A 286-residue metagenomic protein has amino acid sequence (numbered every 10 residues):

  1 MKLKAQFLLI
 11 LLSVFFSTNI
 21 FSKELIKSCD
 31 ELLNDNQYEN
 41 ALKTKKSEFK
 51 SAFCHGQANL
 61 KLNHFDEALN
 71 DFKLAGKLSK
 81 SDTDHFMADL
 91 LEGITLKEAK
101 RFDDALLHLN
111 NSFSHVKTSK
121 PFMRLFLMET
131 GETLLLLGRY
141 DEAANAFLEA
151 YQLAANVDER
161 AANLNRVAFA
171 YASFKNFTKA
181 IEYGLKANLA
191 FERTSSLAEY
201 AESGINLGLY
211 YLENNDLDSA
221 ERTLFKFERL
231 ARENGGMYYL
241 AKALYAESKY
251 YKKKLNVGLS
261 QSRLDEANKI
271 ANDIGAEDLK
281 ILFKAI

Functional and structural regions predicted by a protein language model:
L12, F16-D66, T83, M87: N-terminal leader/linker segments that initiate helical-solenoid repeat arrays
K50, M87-D89, L125, A162 (+3 more regions): Residue register of alpha-helical TPR repeats
L78-D82, V116-S119, L153-V157, E192-S196 (+2 more regions): Short coil/turn linkers that connect adjacent helices within long alpha-helical scaffolds, especially alpha-solenoid
